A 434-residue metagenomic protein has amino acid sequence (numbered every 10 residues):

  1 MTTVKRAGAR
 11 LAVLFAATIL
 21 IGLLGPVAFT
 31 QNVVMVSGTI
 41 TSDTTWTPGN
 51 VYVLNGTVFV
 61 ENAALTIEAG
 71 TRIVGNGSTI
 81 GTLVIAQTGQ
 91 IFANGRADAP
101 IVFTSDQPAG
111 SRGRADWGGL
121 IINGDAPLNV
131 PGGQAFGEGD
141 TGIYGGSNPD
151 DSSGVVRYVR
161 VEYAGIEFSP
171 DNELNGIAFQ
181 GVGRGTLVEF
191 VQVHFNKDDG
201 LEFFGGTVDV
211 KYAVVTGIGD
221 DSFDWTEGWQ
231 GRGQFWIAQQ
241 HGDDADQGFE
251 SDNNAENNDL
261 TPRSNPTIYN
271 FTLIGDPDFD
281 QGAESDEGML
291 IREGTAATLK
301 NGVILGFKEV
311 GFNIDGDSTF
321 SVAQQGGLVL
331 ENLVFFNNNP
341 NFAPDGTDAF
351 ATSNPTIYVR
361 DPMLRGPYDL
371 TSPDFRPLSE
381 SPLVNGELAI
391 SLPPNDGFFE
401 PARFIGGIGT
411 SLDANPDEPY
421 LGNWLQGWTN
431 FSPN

Functional and structural regions predicted by a protein language model:
M1-T2, E227: Disordered, low-complexity tails and leader-like regions
T2-F15: Bacterial N-terminal signal peptides that target proteins for export
A12-G25: Bacterial N-terminal signal peptides
P26-T30: C-terminal region of N-terminal signal peptides and the immediate post-cleavage residues of exported proteins
Q31-T66, N76-Q90, G95-R96, P100-D198 (+1 more regions): Extracellular beta-rich repeat passengers
R72-V74: Post-signal peptide N-terminal segment of secreted/secretory-pathway proteins
